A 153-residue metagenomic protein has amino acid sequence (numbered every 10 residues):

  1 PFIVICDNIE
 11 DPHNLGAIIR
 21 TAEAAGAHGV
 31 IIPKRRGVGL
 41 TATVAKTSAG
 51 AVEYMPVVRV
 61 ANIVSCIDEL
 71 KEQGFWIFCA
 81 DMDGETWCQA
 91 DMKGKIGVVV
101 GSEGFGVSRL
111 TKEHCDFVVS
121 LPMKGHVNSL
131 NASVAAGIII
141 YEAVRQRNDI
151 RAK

Functional and structural regions predicted by a protein language model:
P1-K153: Post-transcriptional modification and biogenesis factors for structured RNAs of the translation apparatus
